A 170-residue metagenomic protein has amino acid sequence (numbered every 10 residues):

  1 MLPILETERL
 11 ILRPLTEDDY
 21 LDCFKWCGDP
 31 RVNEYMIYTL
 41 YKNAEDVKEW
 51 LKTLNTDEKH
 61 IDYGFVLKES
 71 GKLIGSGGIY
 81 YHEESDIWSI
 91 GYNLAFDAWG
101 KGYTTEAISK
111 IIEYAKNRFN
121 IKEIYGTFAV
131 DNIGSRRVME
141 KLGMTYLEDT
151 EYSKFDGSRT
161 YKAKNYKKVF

Functional and structural regions predicted by a protein language model:
M1-E34, D62, V66-F170: Acyl-donor (CoA/ACP) binding surface of acyl/acetyltransferases
R31-K52: Conserved GNAT-fold acetyl-CoA-binding loop/helix
K52-G64: A short helix-loop-beta-strand connector motif used in the catalytic cores of GNAT acetyltransferases and, in some
